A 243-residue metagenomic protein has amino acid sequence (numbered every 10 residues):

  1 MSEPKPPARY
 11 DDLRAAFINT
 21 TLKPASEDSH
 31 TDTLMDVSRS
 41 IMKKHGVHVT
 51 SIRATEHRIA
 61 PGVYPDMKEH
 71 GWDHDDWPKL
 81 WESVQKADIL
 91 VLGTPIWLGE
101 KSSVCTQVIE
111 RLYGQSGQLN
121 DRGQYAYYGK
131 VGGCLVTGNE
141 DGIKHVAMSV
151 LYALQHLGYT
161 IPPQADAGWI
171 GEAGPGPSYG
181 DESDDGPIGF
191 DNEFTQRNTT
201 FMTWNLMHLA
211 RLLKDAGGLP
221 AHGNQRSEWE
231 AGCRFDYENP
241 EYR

Functional and structural regions predicted by a protein language model:
M1-R122, D185, G189-R243: N-terminal beta1-alpha1-beta2 submodule of the flavodoxin-like/Rossmannoid cofactor-binding fold
D121-G176, F194-R197: Short, glycine-/small-residue-rich phosphate/pyrophosphate-handling segment
E172-G189: Short helix/strand-capping connector loops at secondary-structure junctions
